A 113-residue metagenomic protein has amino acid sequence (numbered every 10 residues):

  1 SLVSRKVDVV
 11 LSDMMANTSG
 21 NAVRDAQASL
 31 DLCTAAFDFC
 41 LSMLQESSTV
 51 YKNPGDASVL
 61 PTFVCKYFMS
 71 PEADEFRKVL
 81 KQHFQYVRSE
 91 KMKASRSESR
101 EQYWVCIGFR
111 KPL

Functional and structural regions predicted by a protein language model:
S1-L60, M69, A73: Mobile active-site "lid"/loop adjacent to the S-adenosyl-L-methionine
Y67-L113: Class I S-adenosyl-L-methionine
